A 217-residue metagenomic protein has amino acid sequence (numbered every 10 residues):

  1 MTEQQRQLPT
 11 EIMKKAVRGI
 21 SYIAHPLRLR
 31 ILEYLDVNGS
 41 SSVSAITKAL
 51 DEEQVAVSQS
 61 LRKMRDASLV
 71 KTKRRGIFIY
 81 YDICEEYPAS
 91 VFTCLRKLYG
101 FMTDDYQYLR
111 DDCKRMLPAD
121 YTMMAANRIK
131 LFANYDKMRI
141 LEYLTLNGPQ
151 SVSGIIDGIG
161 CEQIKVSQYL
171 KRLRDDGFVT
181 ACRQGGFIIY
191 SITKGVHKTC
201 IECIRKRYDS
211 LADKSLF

Functional and structural regions predicted by a protein language model:
M1-K15, E33, V37, E85-L131 (+3 more regions): Amphipathic alpha-helical dimerization/coiled-coil segments that flank or bridge DNA-binding/regulatory modules
K14-V55, I79-Y87, M123-C161, I188-V196: N-terminal helix-turn-helix DNA-binding core of bacterial DNA-binding proteins
K48, R65-D66, D157, R174-D175: Alpha-helical residues within the helix-turn-helix
L61-R62, L170-K171: Short, hydrophobic-biased segments on the C-terminal half of alpha helices that form "recognition helices"
D66-R75, D82, D175-Q184, S191: Beta-hairpin "wing" of winged helix-turn-helix
V152, K171-R172: Conserved active-site alpha-helix within GNAT-family acetyltransferase domains
